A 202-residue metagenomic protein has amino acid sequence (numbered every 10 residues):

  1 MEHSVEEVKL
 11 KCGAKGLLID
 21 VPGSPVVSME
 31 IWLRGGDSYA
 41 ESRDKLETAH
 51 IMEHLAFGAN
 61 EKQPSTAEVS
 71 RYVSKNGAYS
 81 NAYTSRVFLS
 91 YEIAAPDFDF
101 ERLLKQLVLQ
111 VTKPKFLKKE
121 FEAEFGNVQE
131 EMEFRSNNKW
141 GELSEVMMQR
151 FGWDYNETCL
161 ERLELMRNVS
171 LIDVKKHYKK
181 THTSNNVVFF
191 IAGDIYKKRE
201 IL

Functional and structural regions predicted by a protein language model:
M1-E68, L165, K175-L202: His/Glu-rich zincin catalytic helix
E61-K180: Acidic/histidine-enriched segments that form metal/cofactor-coordinating and catalytic pocket/exosite environments
